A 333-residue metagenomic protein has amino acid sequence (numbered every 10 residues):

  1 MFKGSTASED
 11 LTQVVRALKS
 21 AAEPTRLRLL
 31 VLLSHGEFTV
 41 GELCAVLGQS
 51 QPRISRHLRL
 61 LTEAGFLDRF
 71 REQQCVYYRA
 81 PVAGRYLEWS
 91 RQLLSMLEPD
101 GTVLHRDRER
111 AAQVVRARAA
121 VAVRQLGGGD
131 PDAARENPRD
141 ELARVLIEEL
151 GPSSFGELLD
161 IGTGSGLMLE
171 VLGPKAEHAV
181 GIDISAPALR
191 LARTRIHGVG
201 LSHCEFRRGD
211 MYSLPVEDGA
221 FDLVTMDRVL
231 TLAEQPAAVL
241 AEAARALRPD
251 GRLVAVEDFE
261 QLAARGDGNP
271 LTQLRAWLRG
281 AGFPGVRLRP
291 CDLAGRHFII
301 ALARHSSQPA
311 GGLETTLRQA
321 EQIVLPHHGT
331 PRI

Functional and structural regions predicted by a protein language model:
K3-S8, R85-D132: Amphipathic alpha-helical dimerization/coiled-coil segments that flank or bridge DNA-binding/regulatory modules
N137-G156: Conserved alpha-helix/loop element of class I SAM-dependent methyltransferases that forms part of the SAM/SAH-binding
L167-S213: Class I SAM-dependent methyltransferase SAM/SAH-binding core
Y212-V224: A short acidic, Gly/Pro-enriched loop at the edge of an enzyme's catalytic core that lines a small-molecule cofactor
A237-P249: A short glycine-rich, Lys/Arg-flanked "PGG" loop and its adjoining helix->strand segment in the class I
G251-D258: Conserved beta-strand signature within the Rossmann-like core of class I S-adenosyl-L-methionine
D267-G282: Short alpha-helix
P290-I333: Core SAM-dependent methyltransferase catalytic element
